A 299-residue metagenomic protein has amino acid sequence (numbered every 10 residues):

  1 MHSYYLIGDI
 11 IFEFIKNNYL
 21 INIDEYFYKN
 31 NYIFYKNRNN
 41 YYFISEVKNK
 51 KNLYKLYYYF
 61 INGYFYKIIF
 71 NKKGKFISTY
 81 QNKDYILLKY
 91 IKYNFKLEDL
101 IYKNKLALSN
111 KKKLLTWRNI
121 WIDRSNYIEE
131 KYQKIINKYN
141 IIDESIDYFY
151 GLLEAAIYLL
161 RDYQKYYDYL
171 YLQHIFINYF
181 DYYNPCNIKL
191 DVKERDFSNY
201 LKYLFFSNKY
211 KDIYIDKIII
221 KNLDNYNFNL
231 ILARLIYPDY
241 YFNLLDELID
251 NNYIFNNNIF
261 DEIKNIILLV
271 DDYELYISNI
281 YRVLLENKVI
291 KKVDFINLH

Functional and structural regions predicted by a protein language model:
M1-D24: Juxta-kinase regulatory segment immediately upstream of eukaryotic protein kinase catalytic domains
E25, L115-F176, D212, Y276-H299: ATP-dependent phospho-/nucleotidyl transfer catalytic cores
K29-N31: Membrane-cytosol interface segments
K36-K113: ATP-binding pocket architecture of kinase catalytic cores
D181-N229: Active-site Asp-x-Gly
K202, K209, I219-L223, I236 (+2 more regions): Hydrophobic alpha-helix feature that most strongly marks membrane-spanning transmembrane helices and their immediate
L230-I236: Central hydrophobic cores of alpha-helical transmembrane segments in multi-pass integral membrane proteins
F242-H299: ATP/Mg2+ or Mg2+-diphosphate-binding catalytic cores that bind nucleotide phosphates or diphosphates via glycine-rich
